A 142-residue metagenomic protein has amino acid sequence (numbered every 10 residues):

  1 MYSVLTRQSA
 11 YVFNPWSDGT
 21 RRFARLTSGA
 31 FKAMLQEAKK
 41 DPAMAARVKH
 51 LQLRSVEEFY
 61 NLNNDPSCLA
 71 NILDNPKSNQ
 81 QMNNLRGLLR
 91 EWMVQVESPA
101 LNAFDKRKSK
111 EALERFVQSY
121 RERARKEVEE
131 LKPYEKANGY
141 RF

Functional and structural regions predicted by a protein language model:
M1-E58: C-terminal cap/loop subdomain of S1 sulfatases and analogous C-terminal strand-loop tails that border
K40-E57, L62-C68, I72-F142: Long, internal low-complexity/basic segments
